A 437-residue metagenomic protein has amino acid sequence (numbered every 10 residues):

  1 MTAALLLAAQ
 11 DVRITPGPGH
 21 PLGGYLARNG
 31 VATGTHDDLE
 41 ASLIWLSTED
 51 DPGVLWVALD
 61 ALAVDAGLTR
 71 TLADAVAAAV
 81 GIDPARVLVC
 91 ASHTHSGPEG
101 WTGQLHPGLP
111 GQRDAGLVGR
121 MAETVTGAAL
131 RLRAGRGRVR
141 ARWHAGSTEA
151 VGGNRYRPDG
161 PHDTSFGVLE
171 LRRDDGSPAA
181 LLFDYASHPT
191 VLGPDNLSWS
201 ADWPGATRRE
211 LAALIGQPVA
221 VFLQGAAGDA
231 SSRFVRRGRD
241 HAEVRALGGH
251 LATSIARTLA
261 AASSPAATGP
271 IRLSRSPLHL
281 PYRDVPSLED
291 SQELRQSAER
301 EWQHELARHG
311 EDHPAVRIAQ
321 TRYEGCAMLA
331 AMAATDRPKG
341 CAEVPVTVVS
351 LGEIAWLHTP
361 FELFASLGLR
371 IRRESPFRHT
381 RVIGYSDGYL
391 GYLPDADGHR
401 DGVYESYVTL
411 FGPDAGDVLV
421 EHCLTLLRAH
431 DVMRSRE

Functional and structural regions predicted by a protein language model:
M1-C90, T94-V219, L223-A246, L259 (+1 more regions): Conserved beta-alpha junction segments in alpha/beta enzyme cores
L251: Anionic-ligand-binding alpha/beta catalytic cores of soluble enzymes and soluble regulatory domains that recognize
